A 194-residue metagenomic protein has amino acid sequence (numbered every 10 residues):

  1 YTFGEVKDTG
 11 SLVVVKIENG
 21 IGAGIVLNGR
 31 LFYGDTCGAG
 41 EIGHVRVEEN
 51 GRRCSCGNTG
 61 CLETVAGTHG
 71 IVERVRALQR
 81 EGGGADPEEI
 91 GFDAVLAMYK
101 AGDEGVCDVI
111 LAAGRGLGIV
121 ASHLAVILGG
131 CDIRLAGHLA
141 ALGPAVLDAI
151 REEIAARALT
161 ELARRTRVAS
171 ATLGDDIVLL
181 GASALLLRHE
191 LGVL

Functional and structural regions predicted by a protein language model:
T2-D8, N50, N58, L62-L194: ATP-binding/phosphotransfer module of carbohydrate and carboxylate kinases, centering on a glycine-rich
F3, D8-A66: Glycine-rich phosphate-binding loop of actin/hexokinase-like ATP-binding domains
